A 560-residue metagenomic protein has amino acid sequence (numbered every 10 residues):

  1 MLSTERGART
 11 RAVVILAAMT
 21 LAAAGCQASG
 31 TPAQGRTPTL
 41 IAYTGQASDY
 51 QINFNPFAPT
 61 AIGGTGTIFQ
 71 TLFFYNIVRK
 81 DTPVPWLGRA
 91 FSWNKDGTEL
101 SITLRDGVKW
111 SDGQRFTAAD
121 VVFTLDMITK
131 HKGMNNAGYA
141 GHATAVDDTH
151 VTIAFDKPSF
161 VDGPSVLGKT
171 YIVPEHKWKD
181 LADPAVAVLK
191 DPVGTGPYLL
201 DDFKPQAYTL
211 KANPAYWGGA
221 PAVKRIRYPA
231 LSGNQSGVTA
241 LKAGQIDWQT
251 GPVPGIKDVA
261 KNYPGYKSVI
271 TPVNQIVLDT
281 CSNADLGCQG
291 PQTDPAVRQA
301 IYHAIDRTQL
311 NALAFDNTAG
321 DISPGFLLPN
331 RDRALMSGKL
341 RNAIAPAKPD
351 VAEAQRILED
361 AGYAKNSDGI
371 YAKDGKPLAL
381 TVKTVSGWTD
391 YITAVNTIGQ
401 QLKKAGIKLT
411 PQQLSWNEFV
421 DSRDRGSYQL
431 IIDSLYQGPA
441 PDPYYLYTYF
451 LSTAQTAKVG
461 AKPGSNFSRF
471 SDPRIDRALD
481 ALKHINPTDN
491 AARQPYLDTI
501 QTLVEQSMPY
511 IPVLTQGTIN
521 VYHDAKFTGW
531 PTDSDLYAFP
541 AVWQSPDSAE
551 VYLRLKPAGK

Functional and structural regions predicted by a protein language model:
M1-T39, D180, V351, Q355 (+2 more regions): Short, low-complexity disordered leader/linker segments with a strong preference for bacterial N-terminal type II
G35, A207, A212, I305-G338 (+3 more regions): Detector for C-terminal structural segments
Y43-K95, V193: N-terminal lobe/hinge region of extracytoplasmic solute-binding protein
V78, G168-P221, R225, V351 (+3 more regions): Gly/Pro-rich hinge or "lid" segments in bacterial periplasmic/extracellular proteins
R89-K132, V146, T152, G237-A240 (+2 more regions): Aromatic- and charge-enriched surface segment that lines or borders ligand/interaction sites
D96, T103, N136-D180, L313 (+1 more regions): Surface-exposed binding/hinge segments that line and control ligand-binding clefts or catalytic entry sites
T117-T124, D148-A154, G196-P197, V223-R225 (+5 more regions): Alpha-helical secondary-structure segments
P214-V259, N396, K408-T410, S415: Ligand-site clamp/hinge motif
